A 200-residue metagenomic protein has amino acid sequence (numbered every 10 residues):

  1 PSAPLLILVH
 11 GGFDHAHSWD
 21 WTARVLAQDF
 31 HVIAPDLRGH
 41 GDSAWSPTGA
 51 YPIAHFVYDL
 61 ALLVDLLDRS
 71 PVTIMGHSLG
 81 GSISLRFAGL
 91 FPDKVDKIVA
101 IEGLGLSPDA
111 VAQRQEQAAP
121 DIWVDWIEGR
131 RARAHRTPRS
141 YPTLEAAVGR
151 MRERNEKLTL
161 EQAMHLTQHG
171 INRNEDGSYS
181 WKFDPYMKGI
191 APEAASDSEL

Functional and structural regions predicted by a protein language model:
P1-L6, A27-F30, L67-P71, G105 (+2 more regions): Alpha/beta-hydrolase fold catalytic core
S2-W45, G49: Conserved HGGG/HGGXW glycine-rich cap/lid loop of the alpha/beta-hydrolase fold
D29-H31, L66, S70-A118: Conserved hydrolase catalytic core segment
G39, L104-S107, Y186: Short "lid" loop at the C-terminus of a central beta-strand within the Rossmann-like core of SAM-dependent
A54-V72: Conserved acidic catalytic loop of the alpha/beta-hydrolase fold
P108, Q115-K157: The alpha/beta-hydrolase serine catalytic core
L158-T167: A short, aromatic/hydrophobic, helix- or strand-capping loop or linear motif that either lines the entrance/gate
I171-L200: Conserved serine/cysteine hydrolase catalytic core
